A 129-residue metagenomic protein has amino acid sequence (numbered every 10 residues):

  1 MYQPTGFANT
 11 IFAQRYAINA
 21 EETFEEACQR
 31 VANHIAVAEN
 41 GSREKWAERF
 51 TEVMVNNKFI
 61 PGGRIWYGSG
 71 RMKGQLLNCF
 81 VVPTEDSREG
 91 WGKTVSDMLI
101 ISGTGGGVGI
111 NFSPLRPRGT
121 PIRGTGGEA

Functional and structural regions predicted by a protein language model:
M1-A129: Extended catalytic cores of very large enzyme megasubunits
